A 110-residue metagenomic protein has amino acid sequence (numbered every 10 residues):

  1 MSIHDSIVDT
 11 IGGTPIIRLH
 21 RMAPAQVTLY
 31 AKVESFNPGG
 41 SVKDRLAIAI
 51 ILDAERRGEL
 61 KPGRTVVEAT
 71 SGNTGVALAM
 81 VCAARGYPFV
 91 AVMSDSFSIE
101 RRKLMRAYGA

Functional and structural regions predicted by a protein language model:
M1-A110: PLP-dependent amino-acid enzyme catalytic core
